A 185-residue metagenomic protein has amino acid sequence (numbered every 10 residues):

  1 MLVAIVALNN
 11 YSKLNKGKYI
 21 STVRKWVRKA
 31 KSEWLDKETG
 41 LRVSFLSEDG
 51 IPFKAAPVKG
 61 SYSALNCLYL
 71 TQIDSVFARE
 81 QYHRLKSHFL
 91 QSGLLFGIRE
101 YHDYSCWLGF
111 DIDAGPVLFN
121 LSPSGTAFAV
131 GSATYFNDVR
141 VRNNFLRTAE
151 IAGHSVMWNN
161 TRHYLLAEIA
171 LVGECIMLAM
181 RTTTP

Functional and structural regions predicted by a protein language model:
M1-S124: Extended ligand-binding clefts on enzyme/binding-domain cores
A78-P185: CBM-like carbohydrate-recognition segments
